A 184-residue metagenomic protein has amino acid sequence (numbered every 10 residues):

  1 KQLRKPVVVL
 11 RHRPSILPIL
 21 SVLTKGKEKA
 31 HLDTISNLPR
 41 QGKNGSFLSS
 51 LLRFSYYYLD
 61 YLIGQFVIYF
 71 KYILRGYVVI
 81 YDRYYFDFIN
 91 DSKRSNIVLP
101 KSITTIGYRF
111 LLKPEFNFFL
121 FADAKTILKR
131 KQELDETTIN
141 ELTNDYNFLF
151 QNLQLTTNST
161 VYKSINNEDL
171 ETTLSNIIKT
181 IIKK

Functional and structural regions predicted by a protein language model:
K1-V9: Post-Walker A helix-loop "phosphate-sensing" segment adjacent to the P-loop in P-loop NTPases
K5, L112-F116, T156-T160: Short glycine-/polar-rich loops that comprise or flank the Walker A/P-loop and associated switch/sensor motifs
V8-L10, F116-F119, Y162-S164: Hydrophobic/aromatic beta-strand patches that form the interior of the parallel beta-sheet core in alpha/beta enzyme
R13-S95: ATP-dependent small-molecule kinase phosphotransfer cores that center on conserved nucleotide phosphate-binding segments
S15, Y85-D87, D123-K125, D169-L170: Short, solvent-exposed loop/turn segments at secondary-structure junctions
Y77, Y81-Y84, F110-R130: Conserved phosphate-donor/acceptor-positioning beta-strand/loop module used by diverse small-molecule
S102-K113, L149-F150: Substrate-engagement module of ASCE P-loop NTPases
K125-K184: NTP-dependent small-molecule kinase module
